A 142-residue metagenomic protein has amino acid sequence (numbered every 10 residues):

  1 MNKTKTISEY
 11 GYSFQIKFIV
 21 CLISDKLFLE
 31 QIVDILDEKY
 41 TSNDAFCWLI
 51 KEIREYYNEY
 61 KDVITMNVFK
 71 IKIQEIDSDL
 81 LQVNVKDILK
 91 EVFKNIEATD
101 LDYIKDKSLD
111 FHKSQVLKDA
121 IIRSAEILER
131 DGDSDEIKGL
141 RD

Functional and structural regions predicted by a protein language model:
M1-F111: Noncatalytic partner-interaction/assembly domains of nucleic-acid and motor enzyme complexes, especially the accessory
F93-D142: Interdomain "pre-motor" coupling segment immediately N-terminal to P-loop NTPase/helicase cores
